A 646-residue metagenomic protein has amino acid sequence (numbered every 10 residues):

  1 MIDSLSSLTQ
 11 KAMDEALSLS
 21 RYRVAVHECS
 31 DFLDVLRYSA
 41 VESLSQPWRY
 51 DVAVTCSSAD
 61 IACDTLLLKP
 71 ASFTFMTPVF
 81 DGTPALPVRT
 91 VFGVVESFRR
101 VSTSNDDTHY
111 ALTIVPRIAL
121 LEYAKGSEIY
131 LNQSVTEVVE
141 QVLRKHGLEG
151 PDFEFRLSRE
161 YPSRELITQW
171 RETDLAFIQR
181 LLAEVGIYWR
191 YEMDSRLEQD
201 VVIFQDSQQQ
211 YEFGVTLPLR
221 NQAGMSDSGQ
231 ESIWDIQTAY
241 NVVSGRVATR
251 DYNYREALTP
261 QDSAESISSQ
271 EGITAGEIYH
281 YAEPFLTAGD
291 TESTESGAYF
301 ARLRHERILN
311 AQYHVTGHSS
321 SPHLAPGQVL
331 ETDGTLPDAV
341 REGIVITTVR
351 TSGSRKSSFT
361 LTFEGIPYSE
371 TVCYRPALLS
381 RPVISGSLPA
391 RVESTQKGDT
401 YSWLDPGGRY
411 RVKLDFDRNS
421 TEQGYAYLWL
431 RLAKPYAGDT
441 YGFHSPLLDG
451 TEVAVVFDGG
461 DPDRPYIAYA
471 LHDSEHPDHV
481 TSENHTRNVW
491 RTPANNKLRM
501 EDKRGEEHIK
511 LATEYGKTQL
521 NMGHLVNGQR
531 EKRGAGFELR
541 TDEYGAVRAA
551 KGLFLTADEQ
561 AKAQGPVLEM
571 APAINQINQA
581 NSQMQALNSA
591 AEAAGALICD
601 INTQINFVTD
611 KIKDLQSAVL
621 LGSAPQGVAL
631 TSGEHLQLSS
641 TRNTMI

Functional and structural regions predicted by a protein language model:
M1-I646: Amphipathic alpha-helical and helix-coil boundary elements used as assembly and membrane-proximal scaffolds
